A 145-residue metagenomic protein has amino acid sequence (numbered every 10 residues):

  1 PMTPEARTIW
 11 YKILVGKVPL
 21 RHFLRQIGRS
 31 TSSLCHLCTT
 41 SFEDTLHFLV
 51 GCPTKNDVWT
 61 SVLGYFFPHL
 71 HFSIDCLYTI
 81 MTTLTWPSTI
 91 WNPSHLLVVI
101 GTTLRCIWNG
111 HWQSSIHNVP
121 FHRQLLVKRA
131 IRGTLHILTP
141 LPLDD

Functional and structural regions predicted by a protein language model:
P1-D145: Family-specific functional microsites
